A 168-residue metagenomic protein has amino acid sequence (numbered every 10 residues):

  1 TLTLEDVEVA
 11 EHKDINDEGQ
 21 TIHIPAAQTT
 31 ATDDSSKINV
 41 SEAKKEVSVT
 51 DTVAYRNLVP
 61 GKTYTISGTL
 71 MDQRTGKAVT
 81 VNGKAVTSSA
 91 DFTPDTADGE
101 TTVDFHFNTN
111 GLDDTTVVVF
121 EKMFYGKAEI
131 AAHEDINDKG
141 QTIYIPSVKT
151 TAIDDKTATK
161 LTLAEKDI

Functional and structural regions predicted by a protein language model:
T1-I168: Solvent-exposed loop/turn and edge beta-strand elements of beta-rich ligand-binding domains
